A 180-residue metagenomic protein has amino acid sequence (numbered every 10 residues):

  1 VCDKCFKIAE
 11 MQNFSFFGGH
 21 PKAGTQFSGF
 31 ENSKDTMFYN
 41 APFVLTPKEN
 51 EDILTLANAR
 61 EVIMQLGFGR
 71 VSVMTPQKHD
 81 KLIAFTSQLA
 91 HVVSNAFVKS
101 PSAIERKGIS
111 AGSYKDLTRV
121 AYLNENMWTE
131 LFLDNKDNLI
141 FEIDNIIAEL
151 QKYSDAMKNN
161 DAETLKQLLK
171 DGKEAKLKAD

Functional and structural regions predicted by a protein language model:
V1, H20-A23, E49, Q77-K78 (+6 more regions): Glycine-rich beta-alpha junction loops
V1-E31: Rossmann-like NAD(P)(H) cofactor-binding subdomain of soluble oxidoreductases
G18, L169-K176: Short amphipathic alpha-helical coiled-coil/interface segments
E31-M37, E130: Short, flexible, solvent-exposed loop/turn segments with mixed acidic/basic and small polar residues
D35-R119: Internal alpha-helical scaffold of NAD(P)-dependent oxidoreductase catalytic cores
E105-G172: Interdomain hinge/lid region at the active-site interface of Rossmann-like NAD(P)-dependent oxidoreductases
K178-D180: Amphipathic alpha-helical coiled-coil segments
